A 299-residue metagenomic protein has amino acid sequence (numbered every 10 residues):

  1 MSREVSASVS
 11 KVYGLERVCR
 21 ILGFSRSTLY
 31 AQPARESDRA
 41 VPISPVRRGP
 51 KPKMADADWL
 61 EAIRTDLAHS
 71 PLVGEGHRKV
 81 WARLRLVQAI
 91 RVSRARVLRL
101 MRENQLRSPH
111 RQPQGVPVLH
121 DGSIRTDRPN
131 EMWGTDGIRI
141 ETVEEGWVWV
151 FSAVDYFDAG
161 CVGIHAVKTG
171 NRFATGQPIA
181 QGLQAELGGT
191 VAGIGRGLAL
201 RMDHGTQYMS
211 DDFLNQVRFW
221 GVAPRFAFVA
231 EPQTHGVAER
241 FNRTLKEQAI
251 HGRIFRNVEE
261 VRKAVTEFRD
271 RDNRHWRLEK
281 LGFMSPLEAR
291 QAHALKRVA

Functional and structural regions predicted by a protein language model:
M1-Y13, L60-P71: Short, amphipathic alpha-helical "recognition" segments used to contact nucleic acids or chromatin
V18, R111-Q114, R196, L200-H204 (+2 more regions): RNase H-like polynucleotidyl transferase catalytic core
V18-C19, L29, I63, V80 (+13 more regions): Mobile genetic element proteins and their domesticated derivatives, centered on retroelements and DNA transposons
C19, R26-M132, E231-P232, L287-L295: Basic, flexible linker segments flanking DNA-binding modules in nucleic acid-interacting mobile-element proteins
G134-V162, K168-G170: An active-site-proximal beta-strand-loop segment
G146, I164-A192: Active-site beta-loop-alpha junctions of metal-dependent nucleic acid enzymes, especially the RNase H-like/DDE
G189-M209, A230, M284-L287: Acidic/histidine-rich, metal-coordinating catalytic segments
D211, W220-V222, T244-A299: C-terminal domain-tail junction helix/linker
